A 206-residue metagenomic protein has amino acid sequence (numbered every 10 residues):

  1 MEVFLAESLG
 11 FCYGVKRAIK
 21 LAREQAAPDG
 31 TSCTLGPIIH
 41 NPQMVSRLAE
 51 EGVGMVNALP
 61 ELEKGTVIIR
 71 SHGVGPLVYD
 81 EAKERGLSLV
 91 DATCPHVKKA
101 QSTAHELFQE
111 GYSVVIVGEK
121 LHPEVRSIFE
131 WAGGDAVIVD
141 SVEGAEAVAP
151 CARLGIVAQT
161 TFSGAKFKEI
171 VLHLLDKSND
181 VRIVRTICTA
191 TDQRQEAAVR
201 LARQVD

Functional and structural regions predicted by a protein language model:
M1-D206: The feature marks the mature, well-folded catalytic cores of soluble enzymes
